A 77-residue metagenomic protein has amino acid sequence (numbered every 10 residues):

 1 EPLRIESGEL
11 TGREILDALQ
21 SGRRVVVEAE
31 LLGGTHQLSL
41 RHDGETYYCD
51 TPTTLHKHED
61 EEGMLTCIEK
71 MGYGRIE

Functional and structural regions predicted by a protein language model:
E1-A29: Negatively charged, low-complexity tracts enriched in Asp/Glu with abundant Ser/Thr
L19-R23, L31-T35, E45, D60-E61: Accessory recognition modules or surfaces
E30-T54, M71: Short aromatic-glycine-(Arg/Gly/Cys) micro-motifs in beta-strand/loop hairpins
P52, H56-G74: A short, charged, amphipathic alpha-helix used as a generic interaction element across diverse proteins
